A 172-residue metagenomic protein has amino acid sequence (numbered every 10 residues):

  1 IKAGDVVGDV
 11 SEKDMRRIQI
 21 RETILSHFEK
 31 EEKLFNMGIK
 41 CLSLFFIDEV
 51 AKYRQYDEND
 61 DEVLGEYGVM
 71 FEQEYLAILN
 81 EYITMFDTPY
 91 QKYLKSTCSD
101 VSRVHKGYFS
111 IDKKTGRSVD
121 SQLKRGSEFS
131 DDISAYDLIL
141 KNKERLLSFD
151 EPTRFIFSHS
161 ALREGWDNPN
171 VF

Functional and structural regions predicted by a protein language model:
I1-I156, E164: Conserved C-terminal RecA-like helicase domain
S158, L162-F172: A short beta-strand element within the Helicase C-terminal
